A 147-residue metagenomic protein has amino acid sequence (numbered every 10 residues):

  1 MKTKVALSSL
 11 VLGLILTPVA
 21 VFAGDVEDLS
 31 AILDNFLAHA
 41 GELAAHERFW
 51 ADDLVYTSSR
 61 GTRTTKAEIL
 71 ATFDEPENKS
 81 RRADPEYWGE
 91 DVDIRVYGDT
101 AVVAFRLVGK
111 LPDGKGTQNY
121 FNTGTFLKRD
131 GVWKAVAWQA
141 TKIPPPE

Functional and structural regions predicted by a protein language model:
M1-S9: Bacterial N-terminal signal peptides that target proteins for export
K4, G13-D52, P146-E147: Short, low-complexity N-terminal intrinsically disordered segments enriched in polar/charged residues
E27-I32, E42-Y97, K115-T117: A solvent-exposed, acidic/Ser-Thr-rich amphipathic alpha-helical stretch
W50, L107-G109, Q139-K142: Short beta-strand segments enriched in hydrophobic/aromatic residues within well-folded beta-rich domains
V96-L107: A short hydrophobic beta-strand element
G109-D113, F126: Beta-strand elements of well-folded, non-transmembrane domains
N119-P146: Short beta-strand edge/turn micro-motifs at domain boundaries
